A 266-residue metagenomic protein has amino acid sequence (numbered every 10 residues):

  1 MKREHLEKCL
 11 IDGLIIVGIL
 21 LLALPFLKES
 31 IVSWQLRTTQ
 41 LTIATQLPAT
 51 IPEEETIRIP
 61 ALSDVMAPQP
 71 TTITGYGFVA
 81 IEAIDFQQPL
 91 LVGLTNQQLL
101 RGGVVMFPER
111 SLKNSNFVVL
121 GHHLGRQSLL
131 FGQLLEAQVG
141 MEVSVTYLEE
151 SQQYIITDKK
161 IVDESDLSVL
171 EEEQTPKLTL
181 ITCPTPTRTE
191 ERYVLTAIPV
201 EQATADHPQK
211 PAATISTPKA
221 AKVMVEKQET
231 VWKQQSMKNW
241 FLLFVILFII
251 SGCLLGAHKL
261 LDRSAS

Functional and structural regions predicted by a protein language model:
R3-D262: Solvent-exposed, non-transmembrane regions of membrane-associated and secreted proteins
